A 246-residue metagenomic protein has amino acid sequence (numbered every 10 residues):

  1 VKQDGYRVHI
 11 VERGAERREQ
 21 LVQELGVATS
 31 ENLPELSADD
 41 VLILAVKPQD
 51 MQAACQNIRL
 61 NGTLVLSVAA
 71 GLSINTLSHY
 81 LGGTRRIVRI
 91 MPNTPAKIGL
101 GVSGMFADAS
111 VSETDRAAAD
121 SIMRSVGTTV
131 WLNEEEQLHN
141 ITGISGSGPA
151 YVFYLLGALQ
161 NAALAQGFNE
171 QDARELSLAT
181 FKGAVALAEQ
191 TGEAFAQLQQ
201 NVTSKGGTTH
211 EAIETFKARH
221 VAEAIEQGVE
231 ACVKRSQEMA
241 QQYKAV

Functional and structural regions predicted by a protein language model:
V1: Aromatic pocket-lining residues of Rossmann-like dinucleotide-binding sites
D4-V8, G127: A generic structural motif
H9-V11, A15-L25, T29-M105, A109: Rossmann-like NAD(P)(H) cofactor-binding subdomain of soluble oxidoreductases
R18, L36, M51, I87 (+3 more regions): Small-residue helix-packing motif on alpha-helices
T76-R86, V102-N140, F153-T191, R235 (+1 more regions): Internal alpha-helical scaffold of NAD(P)-dependent oxidoreductase catalytic cores
V88, Q137-G143, F195-Q200: Short pre-catalytic strand/loop immediately N-terminal to key active-site residues, enriched for Gly-Thr
G148: Aromatic-residue-lined binding/catalytic grooves and analogous aromatic/hydrophobic interfacial grooves in multimeric
L178-V246: NAD(P)-dependent Rossmann-like dehydrogenase/reductase catalytic/cofactor-binding core
